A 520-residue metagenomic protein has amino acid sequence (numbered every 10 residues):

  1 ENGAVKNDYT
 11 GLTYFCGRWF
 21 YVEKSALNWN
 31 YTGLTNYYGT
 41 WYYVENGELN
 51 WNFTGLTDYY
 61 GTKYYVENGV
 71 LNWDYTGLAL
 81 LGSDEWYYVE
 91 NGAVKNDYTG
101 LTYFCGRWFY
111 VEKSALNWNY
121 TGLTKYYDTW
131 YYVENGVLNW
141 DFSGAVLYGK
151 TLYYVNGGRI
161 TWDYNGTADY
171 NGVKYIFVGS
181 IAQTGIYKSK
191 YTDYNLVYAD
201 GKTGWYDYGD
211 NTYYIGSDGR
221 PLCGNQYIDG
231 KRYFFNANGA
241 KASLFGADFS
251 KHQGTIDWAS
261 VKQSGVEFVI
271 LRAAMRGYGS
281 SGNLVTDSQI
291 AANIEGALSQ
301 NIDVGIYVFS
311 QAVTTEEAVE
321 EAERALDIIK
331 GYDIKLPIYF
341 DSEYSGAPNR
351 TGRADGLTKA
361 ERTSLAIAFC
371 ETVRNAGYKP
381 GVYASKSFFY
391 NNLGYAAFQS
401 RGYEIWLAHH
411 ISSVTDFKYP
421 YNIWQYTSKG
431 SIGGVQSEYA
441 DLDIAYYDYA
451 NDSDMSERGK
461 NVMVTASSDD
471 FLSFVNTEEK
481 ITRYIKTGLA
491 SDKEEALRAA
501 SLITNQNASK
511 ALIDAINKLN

Functional and structural regions predicted by a protein language model:
E1-L244: Extracellular adhesion/carbohydrate-binding repeat motifs centered on closely spaced tryptophans
D207, Y227, K241, K262-G265 (+5 more regions): Extracellular/periplasmic catalytic domains that process cell-envelope and extracellular macromolecules
N238-K251, A259, A396-T482, L489: Functionally critical loop-and-helix segments that line ligand-binding/catalytic clefts of soluble enzyme domains
L244-A376: Substrate-binding cleft of extracellular glycoside hydrolase catalytic domains
V304, K379-G381, I405: Hydrophobic anchor at the start of a short beta-strand that flanks the dinucleotide cofactor-binding loop
A318-L326, F389-Q399: Distinct, well-ordered alpha-helical segments
V373-N391: Aromatic-lined carbohydrate-recognition surfaces of secreted/lumenal glycan-active proteins
Y484, G488-N507: Amphipathic, non-membrane alpha-helical rod segments
